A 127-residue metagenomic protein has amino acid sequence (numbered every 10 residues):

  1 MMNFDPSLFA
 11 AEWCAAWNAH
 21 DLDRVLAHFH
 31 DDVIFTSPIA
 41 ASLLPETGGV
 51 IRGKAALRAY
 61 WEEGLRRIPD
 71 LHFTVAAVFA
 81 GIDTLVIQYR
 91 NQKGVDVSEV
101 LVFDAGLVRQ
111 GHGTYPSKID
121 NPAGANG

Functional and structural regions predicted by a protein language model:
M1-A27, D31, I119-G127: Short, low-complexity N-terminal intrinsically disordered segments enriched in polar/charged residues
N3, R24, H30-A76: A solvent-exposed, acidic/Ser-Thr-rich amphipathic alpha-helical stretch
D5, G64-G127: A beta-strand edge to alpha-helix "cap/lid" segment located at domain peripheries
F9, D21, Y60-W61, V97: Hydrophobic alpha-helical segments typical of transmembrane helices and their membrane-interface/capping positions
A11-E12, L43, T47, I87: Residues at structural and domain junctions
W13, V25-L26, V33, G53 (+4 more regions): Hydrophobic pocket/interface hotspot
